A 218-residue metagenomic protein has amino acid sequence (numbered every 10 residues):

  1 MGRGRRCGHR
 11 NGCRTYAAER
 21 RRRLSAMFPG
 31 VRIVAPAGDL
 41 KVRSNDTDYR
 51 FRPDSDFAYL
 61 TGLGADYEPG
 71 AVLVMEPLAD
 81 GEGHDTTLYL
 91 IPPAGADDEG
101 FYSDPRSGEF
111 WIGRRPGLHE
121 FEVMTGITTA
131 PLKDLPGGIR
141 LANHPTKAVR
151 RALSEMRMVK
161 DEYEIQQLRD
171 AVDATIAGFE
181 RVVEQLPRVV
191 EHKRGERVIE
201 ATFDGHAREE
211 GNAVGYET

Functional and structural regions predicted by a protein language model:
M1-E180: A composition/biophysics-driven feature that prefers long, compositionally simple stretches
N11, E180-R194: C-terminal helix-coil-helix/basic helical segment that borders enzyme active sites and/or dimer interfaces and provides
N45-F51, K147-A152, V190-T218: Short catalytic-site patches enriched in acidic/histidine residues that coordinate or position cofactors/metals
R157, Q166-Q167, Q185, E200 (+2 more regions): Residue-identity detector for glutamine
I176-V183, E200, D204: Active-site environment of non-heme Fe oxygenases that use a 2-His-1-carboxylate facial triad
